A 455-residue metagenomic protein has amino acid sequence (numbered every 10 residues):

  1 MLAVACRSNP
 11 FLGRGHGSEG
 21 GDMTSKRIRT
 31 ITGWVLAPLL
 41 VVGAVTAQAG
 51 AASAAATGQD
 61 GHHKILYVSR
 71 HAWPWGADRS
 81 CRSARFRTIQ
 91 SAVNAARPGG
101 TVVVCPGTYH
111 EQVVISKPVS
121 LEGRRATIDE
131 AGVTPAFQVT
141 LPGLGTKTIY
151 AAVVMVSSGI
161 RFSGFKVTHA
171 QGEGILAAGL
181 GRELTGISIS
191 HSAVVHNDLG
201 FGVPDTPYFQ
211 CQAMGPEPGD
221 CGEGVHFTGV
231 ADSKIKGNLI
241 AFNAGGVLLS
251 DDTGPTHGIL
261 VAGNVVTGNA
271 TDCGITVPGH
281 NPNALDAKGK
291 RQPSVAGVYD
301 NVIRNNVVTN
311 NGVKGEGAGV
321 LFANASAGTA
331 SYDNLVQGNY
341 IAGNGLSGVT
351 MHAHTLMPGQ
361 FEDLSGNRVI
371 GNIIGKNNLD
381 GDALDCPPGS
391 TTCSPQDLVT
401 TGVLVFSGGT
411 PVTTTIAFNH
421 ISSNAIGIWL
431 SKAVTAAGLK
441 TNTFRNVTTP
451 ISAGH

Functional and structural regions predicted by a protein language model:
L2-D22: Short, Lys/Arg-enriched N-terminal segments with co-localized hydrophobic residues within the first ~10-30 amino acids
T24-S53: Secretory targeting and sorting signals
S53-S91, A95: Right-handed parallel beta-helix/beta-solenoid
P74-C81, Q138-I149, G181, G200-D220 (+4 more regions): Intrinsically disordered, low-complexity Ser/Thr- and acidic-rich flexible linkers and loops, especially at boundaries
Q90, N94-P98, Y109-E122, I128-T185 (+2 more regions): Extracellular beta-strand-rich solenoid/capping regions of secreted or surface-exposed proteins that bind or remodel
T101, Y109-I115, R125, E130-P135 (+16 more regions): Short glycine/acidic-rich loop motifs that flank beta-strands on beta-rich extracellular proteins
V103, V114, S120-E122, D129 (+18 more regions): Extracellular beta-strand solenoid repeats
